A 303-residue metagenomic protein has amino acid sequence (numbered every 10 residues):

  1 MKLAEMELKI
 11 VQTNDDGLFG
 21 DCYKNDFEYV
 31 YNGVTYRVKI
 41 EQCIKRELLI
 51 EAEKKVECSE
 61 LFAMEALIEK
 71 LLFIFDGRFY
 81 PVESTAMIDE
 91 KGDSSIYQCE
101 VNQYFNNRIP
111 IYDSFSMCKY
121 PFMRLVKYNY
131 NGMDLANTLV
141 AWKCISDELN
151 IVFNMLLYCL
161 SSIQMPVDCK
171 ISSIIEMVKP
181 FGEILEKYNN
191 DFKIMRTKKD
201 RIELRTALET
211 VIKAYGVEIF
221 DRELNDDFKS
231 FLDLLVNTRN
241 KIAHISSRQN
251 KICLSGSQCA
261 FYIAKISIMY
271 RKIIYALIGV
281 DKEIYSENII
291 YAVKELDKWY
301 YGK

Functional and structural regions predicted by a protein language model:
M1-N154, S161-M165, C259, A264-K272 (+1 more regions): Charged, non-catalytic interaction/linker regions at domain boundaries that couple catalytic cores to substrate
T13, G17-G20, N190-T197, T206-K241 (+1 more regions): Polyanionic, low-complexity intrinsically disordered segments
K54, E176-K179, S246-S247: Short, flexible loop/turn elements at secondary-structure junctions
C144-V211, S230, E287-Y291: Amphipathic alpha-helical interface elements
